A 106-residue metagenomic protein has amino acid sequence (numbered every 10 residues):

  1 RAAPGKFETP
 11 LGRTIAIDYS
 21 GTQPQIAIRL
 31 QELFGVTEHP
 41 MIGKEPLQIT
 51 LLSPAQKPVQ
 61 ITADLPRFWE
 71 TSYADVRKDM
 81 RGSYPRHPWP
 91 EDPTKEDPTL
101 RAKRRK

Functional and structural regions predicted by a protein language model:
R1-K106: C-terminal accessory domains/tails appended to large, multi-domain proteins
